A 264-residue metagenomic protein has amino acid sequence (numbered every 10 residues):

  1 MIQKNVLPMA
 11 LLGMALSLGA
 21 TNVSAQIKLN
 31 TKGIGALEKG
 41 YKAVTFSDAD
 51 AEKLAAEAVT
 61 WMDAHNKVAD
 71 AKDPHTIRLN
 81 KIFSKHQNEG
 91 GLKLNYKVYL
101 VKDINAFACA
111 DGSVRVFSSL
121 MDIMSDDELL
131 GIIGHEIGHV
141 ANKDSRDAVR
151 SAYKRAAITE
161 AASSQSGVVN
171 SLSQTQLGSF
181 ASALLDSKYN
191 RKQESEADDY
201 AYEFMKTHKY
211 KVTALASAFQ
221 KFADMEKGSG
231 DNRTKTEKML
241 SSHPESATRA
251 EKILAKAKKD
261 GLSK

Functional and structural regions predicted by a protein language model:
M1-A10: Bacterial N-terminal signal peptides that target proteins for export
A10-G19: Bacterial N-terminal signal peptides
N22-K264: A Zn2+-metalloprotease active-site environment signal
